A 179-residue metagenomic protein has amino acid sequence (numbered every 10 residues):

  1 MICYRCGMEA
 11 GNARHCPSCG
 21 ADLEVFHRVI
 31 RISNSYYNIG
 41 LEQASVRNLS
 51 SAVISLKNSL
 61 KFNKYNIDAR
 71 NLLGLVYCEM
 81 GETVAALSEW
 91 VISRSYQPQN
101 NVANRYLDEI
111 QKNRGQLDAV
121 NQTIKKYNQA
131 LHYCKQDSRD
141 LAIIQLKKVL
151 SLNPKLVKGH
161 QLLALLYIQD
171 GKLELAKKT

Functional and structural regions predicted by a protein language model:
G20-I30: Short Cys/His-rich micro-motifs in 6-15 aa windows
E24, L60-K61, I92-S95, L150-S151: Conserved structural position within tetratricopeptide repeats
